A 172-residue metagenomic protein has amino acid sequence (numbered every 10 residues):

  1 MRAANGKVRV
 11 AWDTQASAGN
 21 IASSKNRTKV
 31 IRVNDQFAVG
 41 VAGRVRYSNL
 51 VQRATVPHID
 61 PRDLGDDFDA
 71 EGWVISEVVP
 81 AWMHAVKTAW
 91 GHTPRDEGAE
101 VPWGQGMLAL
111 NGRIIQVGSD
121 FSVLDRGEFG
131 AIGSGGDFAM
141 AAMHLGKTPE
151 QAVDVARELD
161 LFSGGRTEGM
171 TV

Functional and structural regions predicted by a protein language model:
M1-V101, F121-Q151, T171: Conserved short S/T/G-enriched processing/targeting/catalytic segments and their helical context
V8, G106, G112-Q116: Hydrophobic beta-strand positions in blades of beta-propellers and related beta-sheet-rich domains
E97-N111: An acidic intrinsically disordered interaction segment
K147, A152-V172: C-terminal binding/interaction regions
